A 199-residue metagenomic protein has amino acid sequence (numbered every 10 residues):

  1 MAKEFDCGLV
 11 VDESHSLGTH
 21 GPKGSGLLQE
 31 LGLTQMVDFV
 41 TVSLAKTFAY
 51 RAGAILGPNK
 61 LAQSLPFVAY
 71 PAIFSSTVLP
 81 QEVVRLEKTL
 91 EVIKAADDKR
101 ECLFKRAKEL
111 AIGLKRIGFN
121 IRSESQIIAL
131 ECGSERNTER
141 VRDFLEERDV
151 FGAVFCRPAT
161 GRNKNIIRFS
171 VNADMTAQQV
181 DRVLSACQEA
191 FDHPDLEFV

Functional and structural regions predicted by a protein language model:
M1-D6, E13-F39: Active-site pre-lysine segment of PLP-dependent enzymes
M1-D6, R136-T138, Q178: Active-site core of PLP-dependent enzymes with the aminotransferase class I/II
K23, Q29-S64: Active-site PLP attachment segment
R51-A52, V68-V78: A short glycine-threonine-serine/GTX helix/turn-capping micro-motif
T77-A96, C102, R106: Structural motif of enzymes handling amino- and sulfur-group chemistry
E101-K108, K115-D149, A159, V171-A173: Conserved PLP-binding catalytic core of the aspartate aminotransferase-like
E147-R148, A159-V199: PLP-dependent enzyme catalytic core of the Aspartate aminotransferase-like
